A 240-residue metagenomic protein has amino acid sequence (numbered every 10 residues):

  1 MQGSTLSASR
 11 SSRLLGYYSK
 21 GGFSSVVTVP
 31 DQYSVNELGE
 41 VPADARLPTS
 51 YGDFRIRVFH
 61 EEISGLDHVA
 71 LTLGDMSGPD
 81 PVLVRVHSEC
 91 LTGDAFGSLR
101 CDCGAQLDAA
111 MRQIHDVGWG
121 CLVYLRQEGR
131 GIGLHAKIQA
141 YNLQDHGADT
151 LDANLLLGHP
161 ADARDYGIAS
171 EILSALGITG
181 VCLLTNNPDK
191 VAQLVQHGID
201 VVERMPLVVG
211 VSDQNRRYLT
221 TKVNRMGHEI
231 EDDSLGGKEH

Functional and structural regions predicted by a protein language model:
Q2-H240: Catalytic domains of riboflavin
